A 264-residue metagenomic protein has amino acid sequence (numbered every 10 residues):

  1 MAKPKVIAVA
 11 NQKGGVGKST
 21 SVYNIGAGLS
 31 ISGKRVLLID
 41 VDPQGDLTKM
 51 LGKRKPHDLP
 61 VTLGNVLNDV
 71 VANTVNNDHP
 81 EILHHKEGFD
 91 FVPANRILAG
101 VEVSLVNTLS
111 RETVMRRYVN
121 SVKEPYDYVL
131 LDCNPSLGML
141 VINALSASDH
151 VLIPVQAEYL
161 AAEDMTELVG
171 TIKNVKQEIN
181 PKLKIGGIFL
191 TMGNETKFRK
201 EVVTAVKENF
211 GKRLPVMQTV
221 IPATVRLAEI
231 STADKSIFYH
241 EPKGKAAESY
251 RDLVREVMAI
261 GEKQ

Functional and structural regions predicted by a protein language model:
M1-Q264: P-loop NTP-binding core
